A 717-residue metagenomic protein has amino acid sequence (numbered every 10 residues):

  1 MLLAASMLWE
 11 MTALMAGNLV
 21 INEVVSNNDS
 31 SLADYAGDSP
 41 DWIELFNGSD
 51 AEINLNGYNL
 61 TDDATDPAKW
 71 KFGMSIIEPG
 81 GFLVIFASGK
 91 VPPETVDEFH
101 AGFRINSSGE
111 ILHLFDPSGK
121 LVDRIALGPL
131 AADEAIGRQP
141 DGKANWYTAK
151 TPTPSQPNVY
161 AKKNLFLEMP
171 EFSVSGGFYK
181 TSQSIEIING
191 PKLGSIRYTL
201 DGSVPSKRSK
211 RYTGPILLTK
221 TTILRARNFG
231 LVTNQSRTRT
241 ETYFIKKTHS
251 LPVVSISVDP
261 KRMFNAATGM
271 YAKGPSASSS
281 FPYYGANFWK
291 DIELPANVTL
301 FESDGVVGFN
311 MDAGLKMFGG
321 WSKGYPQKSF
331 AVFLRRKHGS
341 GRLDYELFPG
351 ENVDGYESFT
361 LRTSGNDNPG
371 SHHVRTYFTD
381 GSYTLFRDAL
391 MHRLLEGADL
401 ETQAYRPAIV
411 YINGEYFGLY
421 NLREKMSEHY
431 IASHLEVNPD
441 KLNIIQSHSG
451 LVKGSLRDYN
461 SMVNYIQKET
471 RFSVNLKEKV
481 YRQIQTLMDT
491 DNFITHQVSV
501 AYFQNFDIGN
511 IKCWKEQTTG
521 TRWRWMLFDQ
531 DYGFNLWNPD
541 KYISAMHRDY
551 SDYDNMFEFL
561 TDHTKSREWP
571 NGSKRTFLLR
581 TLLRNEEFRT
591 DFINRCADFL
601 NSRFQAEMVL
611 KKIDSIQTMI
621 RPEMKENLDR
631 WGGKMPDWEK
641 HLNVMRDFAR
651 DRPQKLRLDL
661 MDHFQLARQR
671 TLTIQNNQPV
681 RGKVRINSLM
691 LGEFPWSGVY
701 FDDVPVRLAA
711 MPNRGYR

Functional and structural regions predicted by a protein language model:
M1-E10: Bacterial N-terminal signal peptides
M11, A16, V20, I76-P79 (+6 more regions): Short, compositionally stereotyped local motifs that mark structural "simplifiers"
M15-W146: Activation on beta-sandwich/Ig-like modules and their edge loops
V20-E23, N59, L83-I85, G137 (+13 more regions): Structural recognition of the beta-strand scaffold that forms the well-ordered cores of secreted hydrolase catalytic
P157, P252-V254, D259-S280, G285-F288 (+11 more regions): Middle-to-C-terminal accessory/interaction subdomains
G314-H372, D458, M462-I466: Conserved oxyanion/phosphate-binding beta-strand-loop segments in alpha/beta enzyme cores
Y416-G454: Conserved structural core of kinase catalytic domains
